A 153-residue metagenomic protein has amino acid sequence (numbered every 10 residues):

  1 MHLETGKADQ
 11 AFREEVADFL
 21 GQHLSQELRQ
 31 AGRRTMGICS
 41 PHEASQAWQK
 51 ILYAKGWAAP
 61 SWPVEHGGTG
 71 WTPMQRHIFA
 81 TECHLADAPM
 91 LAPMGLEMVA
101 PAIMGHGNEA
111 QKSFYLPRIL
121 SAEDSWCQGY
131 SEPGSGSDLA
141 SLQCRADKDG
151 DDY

Functional and structural regions predicted by a protein language model:
M1-Q30, A47, W57-A58, E65-H66 (+2 more regions): Flavin-dependent oxidoreductase catalytic core characteristic of acyl-CoA dehydrogenase/oxidase-like enzymes
E4, A8, F12, G37-S40 (+4 more regions): Catalytic cores of large soluble enzymes that bind and process phosphate-bearing ligands
D18, H77, C144: Active-site phosphate/pyrophosphate- and oxyanion-stabilizing loops and adjacent acidic/basic residues in soluble
E27-I51: Short secondary-structure junction/hinge motifs that connect adjacent elements
E27-R33, S61, Y115, Q128: Short, hydrophobic secondary-structure boundary micro-motifs
G32-S40, V64-G68, V99-G105, S131-G134: Conserved short loop/turn motifs at secondary-structure junctions
Q46-E123: Internal helix-loop-helix
G68-T69, A110-Y153: Glycine-rich, Trp-frequent "lid" loop and neighboring beta-strands that shape and gate the flavin cofactor pocket
